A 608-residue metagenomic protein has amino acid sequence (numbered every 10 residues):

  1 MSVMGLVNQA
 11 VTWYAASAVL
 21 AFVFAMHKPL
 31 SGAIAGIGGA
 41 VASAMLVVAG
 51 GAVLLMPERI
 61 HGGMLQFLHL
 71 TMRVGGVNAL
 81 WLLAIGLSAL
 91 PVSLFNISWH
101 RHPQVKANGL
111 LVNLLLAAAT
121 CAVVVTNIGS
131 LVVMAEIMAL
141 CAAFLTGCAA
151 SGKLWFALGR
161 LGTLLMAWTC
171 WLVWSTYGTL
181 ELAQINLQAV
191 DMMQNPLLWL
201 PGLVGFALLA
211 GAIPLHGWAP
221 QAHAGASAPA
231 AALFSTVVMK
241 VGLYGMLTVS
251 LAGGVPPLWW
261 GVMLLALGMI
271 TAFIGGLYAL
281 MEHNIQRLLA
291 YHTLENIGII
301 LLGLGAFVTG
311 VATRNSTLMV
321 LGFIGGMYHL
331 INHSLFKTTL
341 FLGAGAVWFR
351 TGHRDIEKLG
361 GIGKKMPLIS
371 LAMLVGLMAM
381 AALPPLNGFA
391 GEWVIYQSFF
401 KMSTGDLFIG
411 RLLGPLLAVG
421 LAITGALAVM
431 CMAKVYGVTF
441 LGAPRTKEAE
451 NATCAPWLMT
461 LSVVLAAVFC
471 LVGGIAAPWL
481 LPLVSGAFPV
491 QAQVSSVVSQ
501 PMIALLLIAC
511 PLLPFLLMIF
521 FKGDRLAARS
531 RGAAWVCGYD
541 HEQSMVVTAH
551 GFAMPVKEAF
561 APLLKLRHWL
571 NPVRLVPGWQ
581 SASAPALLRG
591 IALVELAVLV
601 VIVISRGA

Functional and structural regions predicted by a protein language model:
M1-T12, A16-L110, G178-A189, G486 (+4 more regions): Transmembrane helix-loop-helix hairpins at membrane boundaries of multipass inner-membrane proteins
S2-L6, H69-N78, G129, I185-M193 (+2 more regions): Interfacial loop-to-helix junctions that mark the boundaries of transmembrane helices in multi-pass membrane
K28-V41, K153-R160, Q286, A290 (+3 more regions): Alpha-helical transmembrane segments and their helix-start/interface "positive-inside/aromatic belt" motifs in integral
I37-G51, L161-C170, M373-P385, S462-W479 (+2 more regions): Hydrophobic alpha-helical membrane-insertion segments
R59-F67, A183-L187, V394-I409, W479-V498: Membrane-interfacial helical/loop segments at transmembrane boundaries in membrane proteins
M72-G86, Q194-F206, I409-G425, S496-P514: Hydrophobic alpha-helical transmembrane segments
P91-R101, K106-L131, L140-C454: Hydrophobic transmembrane alpha-helices and their helix-loop junctions in integral membrane proteins
L480-L505, F521-A608: Aromatic-capped, Gly/Pro-kinked transmembrane alpha-helices
